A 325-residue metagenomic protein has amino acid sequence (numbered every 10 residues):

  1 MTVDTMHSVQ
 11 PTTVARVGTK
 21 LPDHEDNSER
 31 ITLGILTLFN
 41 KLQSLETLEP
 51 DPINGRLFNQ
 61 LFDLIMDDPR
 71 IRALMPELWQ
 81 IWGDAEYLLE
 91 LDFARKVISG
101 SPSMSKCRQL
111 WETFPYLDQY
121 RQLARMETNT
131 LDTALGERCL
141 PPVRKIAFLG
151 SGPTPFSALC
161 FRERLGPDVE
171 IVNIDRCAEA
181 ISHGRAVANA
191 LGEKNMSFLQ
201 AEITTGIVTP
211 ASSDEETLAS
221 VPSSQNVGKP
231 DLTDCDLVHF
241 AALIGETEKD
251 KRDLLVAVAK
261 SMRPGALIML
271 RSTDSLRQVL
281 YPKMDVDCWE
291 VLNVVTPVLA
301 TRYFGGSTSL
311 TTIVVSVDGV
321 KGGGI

Functional and structural regions predicted by a protein language model:
M1-R95: N-terminal accessory segments
Q60-P141: Conserved Class I S-adenosyl-L-methionine-dependent methyltransferase catalytic core
P153-D168: Conserved SAM-binding loop of SAM-dependent methyltransferases across substrates and taxa, primarily the Class I
E170-D175: Conserved SAM-binding motif I beta-strand of class I
G184-R185: Conserved SAM-binding loop
T204, E215-K251: A short SAM/SAH-binding and catalytic strip from SAM-dependent methyltransferases
R252-P264: A short glycine-rich, Lys/Arg-flanked "PGG" loop and its adjoining helix->strand segment in the class I
G265-S275: Conserved beta-strand signature within the Rossmann-like core of class I S-adenosyl-L-methionine
